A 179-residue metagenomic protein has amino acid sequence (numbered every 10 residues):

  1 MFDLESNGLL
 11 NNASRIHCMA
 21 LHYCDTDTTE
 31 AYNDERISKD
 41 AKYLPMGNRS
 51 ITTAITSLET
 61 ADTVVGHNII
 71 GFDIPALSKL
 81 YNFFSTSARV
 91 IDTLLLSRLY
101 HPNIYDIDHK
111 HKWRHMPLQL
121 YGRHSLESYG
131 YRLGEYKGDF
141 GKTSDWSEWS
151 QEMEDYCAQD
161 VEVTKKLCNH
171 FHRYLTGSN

Functional and structural regions predicted by a protein language model:
M1-A20: Entry/capping segment at the start of metal-dependent catalytic domains with acidic active-site entry clusters
L21-D25: Residue-level signal for short segments within beta-strands and strand-turn junctions of well-structured beta-sheet
D27-I51, T63-G177: Active-site-proximal helix-loop-helix substrate-binding element of RNase H-like nuclease domains
L58-E59: A short, aliphatic-rich alpha-helical micro-motif
